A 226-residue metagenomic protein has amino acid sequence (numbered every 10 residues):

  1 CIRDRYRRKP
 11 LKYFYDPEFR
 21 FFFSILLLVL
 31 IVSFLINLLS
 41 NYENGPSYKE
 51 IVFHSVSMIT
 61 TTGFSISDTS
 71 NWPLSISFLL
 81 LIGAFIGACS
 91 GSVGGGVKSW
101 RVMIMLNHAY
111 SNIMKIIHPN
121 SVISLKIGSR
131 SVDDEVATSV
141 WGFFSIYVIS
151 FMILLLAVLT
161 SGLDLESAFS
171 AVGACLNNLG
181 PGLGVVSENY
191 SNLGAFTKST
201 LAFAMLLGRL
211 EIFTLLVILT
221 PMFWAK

Functional and structural regions predicted by a protein language model:
R3-K226: Membrane-proximal intracellular helices of multi-pass ion channels
